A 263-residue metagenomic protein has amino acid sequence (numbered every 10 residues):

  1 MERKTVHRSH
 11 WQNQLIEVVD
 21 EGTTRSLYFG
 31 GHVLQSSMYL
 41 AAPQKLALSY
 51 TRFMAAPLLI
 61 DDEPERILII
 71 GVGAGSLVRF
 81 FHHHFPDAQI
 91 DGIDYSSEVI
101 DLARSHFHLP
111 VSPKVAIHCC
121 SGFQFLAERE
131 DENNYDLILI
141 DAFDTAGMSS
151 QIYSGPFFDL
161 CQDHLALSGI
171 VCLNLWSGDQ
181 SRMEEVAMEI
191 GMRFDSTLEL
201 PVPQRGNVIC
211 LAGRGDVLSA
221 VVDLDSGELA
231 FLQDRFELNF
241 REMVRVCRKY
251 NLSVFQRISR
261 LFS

Functional and structural regions predicted by a protein language model:
M1-D20, S26, L34-A41, N207-S263: SAM/dcSAM-binding transferase cores
V19, A116-H118, L198-L200: General small-molecule cofactor/ligand-binding pocket signal
K45-L167, R205: The AdoMet/dcAdoMet-binding core of the Class I SAM-like
D87-Q89, S112-K114, S168, F194-S196 (+1 more regions): A generic structural signal for alpha->beta connector loops
E128-E130, S149-Q151, E184, C210 (+1 more regions): Short, well-ordered secondary-structure micro-motifs
G155-S219: C-terminal substrate-binding/active-site "lid" region of AdoMet-derived donor-dependent transferases
